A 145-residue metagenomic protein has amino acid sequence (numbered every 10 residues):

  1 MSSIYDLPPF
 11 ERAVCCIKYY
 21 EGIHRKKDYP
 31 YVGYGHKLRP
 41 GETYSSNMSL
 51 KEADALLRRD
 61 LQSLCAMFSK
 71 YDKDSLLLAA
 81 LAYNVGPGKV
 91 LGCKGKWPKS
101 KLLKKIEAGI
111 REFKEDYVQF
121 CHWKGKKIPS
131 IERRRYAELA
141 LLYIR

Functional and structural regions predicted by a protein language model:
M1-K26, H36-G41, M48-M67, G88-R145: Long, amphipathic alpha-helical surface segments
R25-D28, F68-L77: Surface-exposed patches in mature extracellular/periplasmic domains of secreted proteins
L76-K89: Short N-proximal segments of mature Sec-exported proteins
